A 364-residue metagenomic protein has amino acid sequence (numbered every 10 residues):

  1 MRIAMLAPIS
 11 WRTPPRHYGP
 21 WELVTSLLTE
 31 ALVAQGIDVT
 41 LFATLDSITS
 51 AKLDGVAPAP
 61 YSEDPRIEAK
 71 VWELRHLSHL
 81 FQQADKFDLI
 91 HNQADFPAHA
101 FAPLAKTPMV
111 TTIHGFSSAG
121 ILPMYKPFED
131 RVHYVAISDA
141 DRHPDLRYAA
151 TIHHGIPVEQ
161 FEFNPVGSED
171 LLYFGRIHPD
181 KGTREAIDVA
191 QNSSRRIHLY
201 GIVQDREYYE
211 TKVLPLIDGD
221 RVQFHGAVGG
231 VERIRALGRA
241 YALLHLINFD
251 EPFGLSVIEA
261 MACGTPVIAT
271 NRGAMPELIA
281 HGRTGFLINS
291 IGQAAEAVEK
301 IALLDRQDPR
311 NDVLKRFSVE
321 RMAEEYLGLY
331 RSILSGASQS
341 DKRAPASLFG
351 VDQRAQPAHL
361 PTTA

Functional and structural regions predicted by a protein language model:
M1-A364: Catalytic cores of nucleotide-sugar-dependent glycosyltransferases that transfer UDP/GDP/TDP-activated
